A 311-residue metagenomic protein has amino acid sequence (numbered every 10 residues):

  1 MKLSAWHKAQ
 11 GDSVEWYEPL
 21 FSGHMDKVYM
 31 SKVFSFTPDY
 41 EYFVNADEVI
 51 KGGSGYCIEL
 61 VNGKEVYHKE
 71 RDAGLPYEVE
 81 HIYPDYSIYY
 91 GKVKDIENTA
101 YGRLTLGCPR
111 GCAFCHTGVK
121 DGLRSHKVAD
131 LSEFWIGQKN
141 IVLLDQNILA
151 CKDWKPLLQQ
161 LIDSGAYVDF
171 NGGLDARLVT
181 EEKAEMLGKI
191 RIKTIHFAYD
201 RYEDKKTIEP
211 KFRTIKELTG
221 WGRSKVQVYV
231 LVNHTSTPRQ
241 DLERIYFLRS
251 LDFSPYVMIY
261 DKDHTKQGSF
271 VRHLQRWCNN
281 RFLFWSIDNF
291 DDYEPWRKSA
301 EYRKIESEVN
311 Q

Functional and structural regions predicted by a protein language model:
M1, K94-S132: Canonical Radical SAM [4Fe-4S] cluster-binding loop centered on the CxxxCxxC motif and its immediate flanking residues
M1-K51, Y56-I58: A short, structured N-terminal alpha-helical element that caps or precedes a catalytic domain
L3, D39-N45, L157, E182-M186 (+2 more regions): A general structural detector for well-ordered alpha-helical segments in enzyme core domains, enriched
K8, I162, Y246-S250: Anion (oxyanion) recognition and catalysis
D26-V28, Y40, I58-L75, A113 (+2 more regions): Short, charged, surface-exposed secondary-structure boundary motifs
Y29-V33, H116-K211, R223-H234, S254-M258: Core AdoMet radical
V49-Y90: Ser/Thr/Gly-rich flexible loops in soluble cytosolic domains mediating phosphotransfer, phosphorylation
K189, T194-H196, E203-Q311: A structural motif corresponding to the C-terminal lobe/cap of the Radical SAM core domain
